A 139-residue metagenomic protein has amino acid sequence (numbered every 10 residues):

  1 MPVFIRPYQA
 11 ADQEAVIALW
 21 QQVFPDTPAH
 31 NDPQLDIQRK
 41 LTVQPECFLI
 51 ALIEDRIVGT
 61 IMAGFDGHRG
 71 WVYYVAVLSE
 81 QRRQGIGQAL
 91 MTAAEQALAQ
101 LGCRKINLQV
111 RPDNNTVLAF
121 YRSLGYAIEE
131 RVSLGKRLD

Functional and structural regions predicted by a protein language model:
V3-Y74, L78, T92-A93, A97 (+3 more regions): Acetyl-CoA-dependent GNAT
W71-Y74, Q109, F120: Residue-level recognition of specific faces of alpha-helices
L78-Q84, P112-D113: Active-site acidic-Proline motif in GNAT/NAT acetyltransferases
R83-Q96, S123: Conserved acetyl-CoA-binding loop-helix of GNAT-fold acetyltransferases
Q84, Q100-R104: Short coil/turn segments at alpha/beta junctions that flank glycine-rich nucleotide-binding fingerprints
L108-V117, G135-D139: Conserved beta-strand-loop-alpha-helix junction that forms the acyl-donor binding cleft
